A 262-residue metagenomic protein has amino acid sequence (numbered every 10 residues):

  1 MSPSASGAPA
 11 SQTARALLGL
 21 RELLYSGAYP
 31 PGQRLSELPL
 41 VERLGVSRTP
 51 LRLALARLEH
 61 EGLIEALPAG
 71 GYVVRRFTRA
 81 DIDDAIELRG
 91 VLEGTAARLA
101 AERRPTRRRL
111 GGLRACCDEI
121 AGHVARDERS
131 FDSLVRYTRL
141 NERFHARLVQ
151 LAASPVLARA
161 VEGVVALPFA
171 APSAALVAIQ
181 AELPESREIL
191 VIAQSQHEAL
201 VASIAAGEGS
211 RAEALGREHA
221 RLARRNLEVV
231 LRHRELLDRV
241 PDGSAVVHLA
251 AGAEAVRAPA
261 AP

Functional and structural regions predicted by a protein language model:
M1-E102, V156, R232-P262: Short linear motifs at protein or domain termini
A5, R79-D83, A101-T106, E128-D132 (+1 more regions): A ubiquitous short alpha-helical element
A8, Q12, D84, L88 (+3 more regions): A generic short alpha-helical patch detector that favors 3-5-residue windows in or near N-terminal regions
G19, L23, V91, T95 (+3 more regions): Solvent-exposed, amphipathic alpha-helical segments
Y25-Y29, A97, A101-P105, A125-R129 (+4 more regions): Short, flexible helix-adjacent loops and helix caps
A66, N141, I192-Q194: Short, flexible turn/loop "capping" segments at secondary-structure junctions
R107-A178, Q196-A199, R211-R225: Conserved amphipathic alpha-helical segments that form helical-bundle/coiled-coil interaction surfaces
S173-P262: C-terminal all-alpha effector/ligand-binding and dimerization domain of prokaryotic HTH-type transcriptional repressors
